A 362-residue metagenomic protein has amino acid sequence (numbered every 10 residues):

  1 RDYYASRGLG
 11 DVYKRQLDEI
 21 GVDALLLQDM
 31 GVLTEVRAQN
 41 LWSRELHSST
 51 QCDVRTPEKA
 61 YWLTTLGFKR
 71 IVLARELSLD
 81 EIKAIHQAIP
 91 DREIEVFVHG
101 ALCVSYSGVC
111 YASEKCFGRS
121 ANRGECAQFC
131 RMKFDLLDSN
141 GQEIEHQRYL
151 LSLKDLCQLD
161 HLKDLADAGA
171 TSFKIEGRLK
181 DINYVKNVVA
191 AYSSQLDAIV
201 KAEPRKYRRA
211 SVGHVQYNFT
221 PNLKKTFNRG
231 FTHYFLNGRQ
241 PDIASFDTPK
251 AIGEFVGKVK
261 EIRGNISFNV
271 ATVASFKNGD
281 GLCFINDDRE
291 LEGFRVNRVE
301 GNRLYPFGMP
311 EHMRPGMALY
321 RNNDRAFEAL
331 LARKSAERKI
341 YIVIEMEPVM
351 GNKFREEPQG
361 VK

Functional and structural regions predicted by a protein language model:
R1, L25-L27, L46-T50, I71-L73 (+2 more regions): Hydrophobic faces of well-ordered beta-strands that scaffold small-molecule active sites in alpha/beta enzyme cores
D2-Y13, I94: Single conserved hydrophobic/aromatic residue that forms the stacking wall/gate of nucleotide- or nucleobase-binding
V12, E143-E145, F276-N278: Active-site loops and adjacent core secondary-structure elements that bind or stabilize anionic groups
Q28-N40, E76-P90, I182-N187, A191: Active-site-adjacent beta->alpha loops and helix N-cap segments on the catalytic face of soluble alpha/beta enzymes
D29, L63, V96, L165 (+3 more regions): Conserved, mostly hydrophobic/aromatic
I71-L77, A88-C157: Flexible C-terminal active-site loop/helix
D155-L159, K163-D164, T171-S211: Extended, domain-scale alpha-helical bundle/helix-rich regions
P241-K362: Beta-strand/loop-dominated core regions that host nucleotide or nucleotide-derived cofactor-binding catalytic loops
